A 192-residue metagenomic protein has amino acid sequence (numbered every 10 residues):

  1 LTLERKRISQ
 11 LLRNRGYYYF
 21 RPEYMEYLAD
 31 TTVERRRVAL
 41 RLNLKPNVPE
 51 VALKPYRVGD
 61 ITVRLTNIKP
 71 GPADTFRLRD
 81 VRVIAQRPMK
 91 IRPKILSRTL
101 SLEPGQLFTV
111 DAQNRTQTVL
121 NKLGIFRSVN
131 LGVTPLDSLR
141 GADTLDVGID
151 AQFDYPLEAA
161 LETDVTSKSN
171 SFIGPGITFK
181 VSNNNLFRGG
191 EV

Functional and structural regions predicted by a protein language model:
L1-S167, G176-K180: Periplasmic polypeptide-binding modules associated with outer-membrane biogenesis and secretion
V51-K54, L186-V192: Short loop/turn motifs that connect adjacent beta-strands in outer-membrane beta-barrel proteins
S171-I173: Short sequence motifs at beta-strands and strand-loop junctions characteristic of Gram-negative outer-membrane
N183: Residues immediately flanking
